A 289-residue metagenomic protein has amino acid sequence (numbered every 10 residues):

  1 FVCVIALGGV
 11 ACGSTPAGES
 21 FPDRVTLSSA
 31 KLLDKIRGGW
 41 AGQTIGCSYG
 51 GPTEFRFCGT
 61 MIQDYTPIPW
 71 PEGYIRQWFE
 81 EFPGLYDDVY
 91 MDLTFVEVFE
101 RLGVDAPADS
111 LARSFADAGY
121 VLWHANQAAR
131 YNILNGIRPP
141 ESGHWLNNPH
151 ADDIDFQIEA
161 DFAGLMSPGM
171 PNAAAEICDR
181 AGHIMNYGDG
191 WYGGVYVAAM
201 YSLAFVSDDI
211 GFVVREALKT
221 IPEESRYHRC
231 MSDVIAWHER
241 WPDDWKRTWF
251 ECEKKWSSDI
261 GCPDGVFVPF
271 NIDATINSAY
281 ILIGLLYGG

Functional and structural regions predicted by a protein language model:
F1-P22: Bacterial Sec-dependent signal peptides at the C-terminal "C-region" and cleavage site
G18-K31, Y65-I68, Q77-E80, Y86 (+1 more regions): Helix-termini ("caps") and immediately adjacent flexible loops/tails, especially at membrane-solvent interfaces
D23, L27-G50: Mature N-terminal segment immediately following signal peptide/propeptide cleavage in secreted/periplasmic
D23-L27, I133-L134, S142-A151, F162-M170 (+2 more regions): Accessory "access/gating" subregions that flank catalytic or transport cores
L27-S28, A41, Y86, M91 (+2 more regions): Active-site cavity-forming subdomains of large catalytic enzyme subunits
D34-G38, I154-F156, G190-G194, Y227 (+1 more regions): Active-site-proximal structural scaffolding
I45, Y49, R56-E72, M185-D189 (+3 more regions): Catalytic phosphate/nucleotide-handling subdomain of diverse soluble enzymes
P52-P83, V89-D92, D109-R113, G119-L122: Active-site-surrounding "flap" and adjacent substrate/cofactor-binding loops of secreted or lumenal enzymes, prototyped
